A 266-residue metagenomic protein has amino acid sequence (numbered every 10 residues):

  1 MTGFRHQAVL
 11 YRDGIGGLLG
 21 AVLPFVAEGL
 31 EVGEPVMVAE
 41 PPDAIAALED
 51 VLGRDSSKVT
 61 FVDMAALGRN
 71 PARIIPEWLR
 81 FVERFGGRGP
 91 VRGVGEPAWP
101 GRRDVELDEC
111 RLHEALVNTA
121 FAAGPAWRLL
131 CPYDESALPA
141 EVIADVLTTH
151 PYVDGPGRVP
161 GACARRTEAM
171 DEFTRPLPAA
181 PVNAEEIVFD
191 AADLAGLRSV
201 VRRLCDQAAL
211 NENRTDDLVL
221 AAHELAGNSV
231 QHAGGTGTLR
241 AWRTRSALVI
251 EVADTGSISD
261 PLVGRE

Functional and structural regions predicted by a protein language model:
M1-A184, V188, A195, L210-N213: Non-catalytic regulatory/interaction regions at protein termini and inter-domain linkers
G29, C205, S229: Hydrophobic pocket-lining residues that define ligand/cofactor binding sites across diverse proteins
E40-D43, A222, R243, D254: Short glycine-rich, polar/acidic loop-and-turn segments at beta strand-coil junctions
I45-A46, L138, A221-A222, R245-S246: Short secondary-structure capping/turn micro-motifs that flank functional sites
L177, G227-E266: Conserved beta-strand-loop-beta-strand hairpin that lines the nucleotide-binding pocket of ATP/GTP-utilizing enzymes
P181-E185, A195, D216-A233, D260-E266: Coiled-coil dimerization/phosphotransfer module
A191, A195-H223: Conserved short strand/loop->alpha-helix "switch" segment adjacent to the catalytic nucleotide/phosphoryl-transfer site
